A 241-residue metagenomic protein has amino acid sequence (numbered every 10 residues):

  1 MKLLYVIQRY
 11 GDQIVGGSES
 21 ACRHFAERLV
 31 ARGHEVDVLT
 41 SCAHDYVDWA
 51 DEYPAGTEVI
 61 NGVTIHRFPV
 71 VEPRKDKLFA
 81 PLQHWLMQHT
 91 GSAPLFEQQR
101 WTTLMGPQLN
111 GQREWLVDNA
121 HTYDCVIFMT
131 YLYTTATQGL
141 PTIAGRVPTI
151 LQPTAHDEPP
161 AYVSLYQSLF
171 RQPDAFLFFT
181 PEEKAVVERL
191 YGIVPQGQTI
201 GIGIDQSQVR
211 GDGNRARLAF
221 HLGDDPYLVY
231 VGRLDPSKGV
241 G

Functional and structural regions predicted by a protein language model:
M1-P69, H121: N-terminal subdomain of nucleotide-sugar transferases
L4, L177, H221-K238: Conserved donor-binding/catalytic core segment of Leloir-type glycosyltransferases
R9-D12, G203, V231-D235: Short donor-sugar binding/catalytic loops of nucleotide-sugar-dependent glycosyltransferases, especially enzymes
C42, E182, G203: Carbohydrate-associated surface elements
H44-H121: A conserved catalytic-core segment of Leloir-type glycosyltransferases
A50-G56, V209-L222, Y227: A short helix/loop element that forms part of the nucleotide-sugar donor recognition site in Leloir-type
R74-K77, A161-L165, A185-E188, G203-A219: Acidic anion/phosphate-binding donor-loop and adjacent secondary structure in glycosyltransferase catalytic cores
E114-V117, T135, T142-G145, H156-F176 (+1 more regions): Membrane-proximal helix-turn-helix segments that form the acceptor-binding/catalytic region of lipid-linked
